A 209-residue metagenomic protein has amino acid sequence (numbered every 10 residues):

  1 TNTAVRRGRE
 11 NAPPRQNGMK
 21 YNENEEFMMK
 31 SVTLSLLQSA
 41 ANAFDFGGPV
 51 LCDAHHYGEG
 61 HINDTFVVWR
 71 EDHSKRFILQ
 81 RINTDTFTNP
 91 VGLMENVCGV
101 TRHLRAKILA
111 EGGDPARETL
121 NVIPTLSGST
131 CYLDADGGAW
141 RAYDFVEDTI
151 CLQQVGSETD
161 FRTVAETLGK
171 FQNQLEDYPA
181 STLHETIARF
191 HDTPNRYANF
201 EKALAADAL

Functional and structural regions predicted by a protein language model:
A12-P13, G48: Intrinsic-disorder/low-complexity coil detector
M19, M28-M29: Extreme N-termini of proteins with methionine-enriched Sec-type signal peptides or N-terminal signal-anchor
E26-F27, A206-L209: Short, intrinsically disordered, charge-balanced linker/junction segments flanking boundaries in proteins
M29-C52: Juxta-kinase regulatory segment immediately upstream of eukaryotic protein kinase catalytic domains
A54-H56, H61-F200, A205: Conserved ATP-binding subdomain of kinase catalytic cores across diverse folds
